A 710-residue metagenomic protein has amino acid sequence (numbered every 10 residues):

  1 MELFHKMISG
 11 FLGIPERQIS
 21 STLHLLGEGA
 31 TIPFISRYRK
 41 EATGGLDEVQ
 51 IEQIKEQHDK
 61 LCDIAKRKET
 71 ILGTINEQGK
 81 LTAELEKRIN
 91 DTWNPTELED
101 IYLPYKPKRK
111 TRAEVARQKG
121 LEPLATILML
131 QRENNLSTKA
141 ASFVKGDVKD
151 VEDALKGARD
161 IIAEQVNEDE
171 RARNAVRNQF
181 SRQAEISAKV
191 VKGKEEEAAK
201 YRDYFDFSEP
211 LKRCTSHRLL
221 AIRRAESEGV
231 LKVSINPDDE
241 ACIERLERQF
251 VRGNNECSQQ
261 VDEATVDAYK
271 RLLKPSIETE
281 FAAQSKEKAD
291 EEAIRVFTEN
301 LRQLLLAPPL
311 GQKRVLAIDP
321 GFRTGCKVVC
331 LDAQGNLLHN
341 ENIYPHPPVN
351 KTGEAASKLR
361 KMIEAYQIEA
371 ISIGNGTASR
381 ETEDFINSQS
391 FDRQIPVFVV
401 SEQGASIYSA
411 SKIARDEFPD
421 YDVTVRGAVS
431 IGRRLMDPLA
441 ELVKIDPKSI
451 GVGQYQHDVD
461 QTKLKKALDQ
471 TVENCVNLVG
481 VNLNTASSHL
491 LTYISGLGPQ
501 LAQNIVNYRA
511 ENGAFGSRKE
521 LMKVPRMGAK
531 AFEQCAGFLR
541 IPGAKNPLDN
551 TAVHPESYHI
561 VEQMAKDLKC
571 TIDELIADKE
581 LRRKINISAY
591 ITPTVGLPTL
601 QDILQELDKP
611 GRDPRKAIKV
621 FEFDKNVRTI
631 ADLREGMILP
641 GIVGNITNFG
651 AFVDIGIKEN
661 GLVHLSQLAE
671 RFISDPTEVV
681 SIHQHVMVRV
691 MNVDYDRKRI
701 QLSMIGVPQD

Functional and structural regions predicted by a protein language model:
G13-I14, P308-L310, E473-N507, K625-V663 (+1 more regions): C-terminal accessory/binding modules appended to enzymatic or scaffolding proteins
H24-G27, P104, V115-Q118, A221-A225 (+15 more regions): Replace "in large, NTP-powered and nucleic-acid-processing enzymes" with "in large, NTP-powered factors and other
T31-I32, T43, D47-E114, K119-K149 (+5 more regions): Accessory alpha-helical DNA-binding modules that contact the DNA backbone or grooves
Y38-K40, M129, D238, P320 (+11 more regions): Short, ordered loop/turn segments at secondary-structure junctions
Q50-Q53, K60, I64-T74, Q78-A317 (+2 more regions): Duplex nucleic acid-engaging cores and interfaces of nucleic-acid transaction enzymes
E97, F398, G404, S409-V479 (+1 more regions): Long, charge-rich intrinsically disordered scaffolds of nucleic-acid metabolism proteins
S142-K145, K149-V151, F207-S208, L246-L273 (+4 more regions): Low-complexity, acidic/Ser/Thr- and charged residue-rich accessory regions of DNA metabolism proteins
N178-E185, I318-F322, G376-E381, V400-I407 (+5 more regions): A glycine-rich phosphate-binding loop feature that marks nucleotide/adenosyl-phosphate handling sites
